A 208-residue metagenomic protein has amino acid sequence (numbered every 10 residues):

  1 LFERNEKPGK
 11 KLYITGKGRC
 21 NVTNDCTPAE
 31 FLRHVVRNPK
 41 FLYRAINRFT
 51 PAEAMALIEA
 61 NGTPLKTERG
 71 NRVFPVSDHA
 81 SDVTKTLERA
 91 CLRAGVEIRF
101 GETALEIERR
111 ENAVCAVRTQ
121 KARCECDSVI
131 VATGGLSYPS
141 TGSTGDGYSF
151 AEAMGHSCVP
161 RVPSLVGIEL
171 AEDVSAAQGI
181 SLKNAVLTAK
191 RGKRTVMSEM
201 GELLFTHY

Functional and structural regions predicted by a protein language model:
L1-K17: Glycine-rich FAD pyrophosphate-binding loop
K7, I14, S81-Y208: Predominantly flavin-linked oxidoreductase catalytic cores and closely associated redox partners
R19-T67: Glycine-rich active-site loop/strand segments that organize a redox cofactor
N21, F74, E106: Short, active-site-adjacent cap segments at secondary-structure transitions
T27, N38, T50-L57, N61 (+5 more regions): Generic hydrophobic, aliphatic-rich segments that mediate packing or membrane embedding
L42-A45, V73-D78, T133-T141: Flexible, glycine/proline-enriched loop segments at strand-loop-helix junctions that form or flank small-ligand binding
E68-V76, P163-E169: Short linear loop/turn motifs
